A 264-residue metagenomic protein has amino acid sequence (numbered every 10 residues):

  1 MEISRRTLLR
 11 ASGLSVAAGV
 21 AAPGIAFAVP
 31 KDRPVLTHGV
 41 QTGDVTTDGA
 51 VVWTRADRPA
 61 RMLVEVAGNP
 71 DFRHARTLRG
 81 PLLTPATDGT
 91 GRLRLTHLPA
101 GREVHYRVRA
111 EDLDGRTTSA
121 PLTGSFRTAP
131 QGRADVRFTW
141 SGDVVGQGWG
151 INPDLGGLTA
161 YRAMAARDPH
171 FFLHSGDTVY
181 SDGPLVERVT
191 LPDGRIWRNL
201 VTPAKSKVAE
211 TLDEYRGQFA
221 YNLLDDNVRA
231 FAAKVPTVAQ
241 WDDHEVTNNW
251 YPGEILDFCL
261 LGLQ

Functional and structural regions predicted by a protein language model:
M1-I3: Secretory targeting signals
T7-A28: N-terminal export signals
K31-Q264: Divalent metal-dependent phosphoesterase catalytic cores across multiple superfamilies
